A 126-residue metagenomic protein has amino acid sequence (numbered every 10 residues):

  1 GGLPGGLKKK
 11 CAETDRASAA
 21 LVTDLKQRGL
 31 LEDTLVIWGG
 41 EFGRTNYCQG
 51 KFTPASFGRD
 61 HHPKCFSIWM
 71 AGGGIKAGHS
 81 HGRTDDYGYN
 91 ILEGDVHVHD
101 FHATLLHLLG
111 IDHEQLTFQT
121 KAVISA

Functional and structural regions predicted by a protein language model:
G1-A126: Ligand-binding pockets and gating/stacking loops
